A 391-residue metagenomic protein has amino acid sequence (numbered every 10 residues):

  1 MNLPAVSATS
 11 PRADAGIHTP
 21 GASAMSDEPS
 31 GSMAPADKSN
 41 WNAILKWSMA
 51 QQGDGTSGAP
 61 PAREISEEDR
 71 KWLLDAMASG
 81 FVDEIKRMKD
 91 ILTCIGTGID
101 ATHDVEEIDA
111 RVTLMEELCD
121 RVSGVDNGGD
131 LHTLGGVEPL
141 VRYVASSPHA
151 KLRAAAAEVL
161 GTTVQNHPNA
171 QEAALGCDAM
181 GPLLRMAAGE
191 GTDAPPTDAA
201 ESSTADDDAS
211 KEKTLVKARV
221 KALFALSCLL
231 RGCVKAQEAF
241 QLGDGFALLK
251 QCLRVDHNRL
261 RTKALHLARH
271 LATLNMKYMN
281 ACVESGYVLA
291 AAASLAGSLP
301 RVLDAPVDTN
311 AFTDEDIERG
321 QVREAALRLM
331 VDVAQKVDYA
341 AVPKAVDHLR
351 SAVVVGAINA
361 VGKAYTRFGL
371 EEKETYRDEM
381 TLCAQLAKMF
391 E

Functional and structural regions predicted by a protein language model:
M1-T93, T97: Intrinsically disordered, serine/threonine- and proline-rich low-complexity regions of large eukaryotic regulatory
H18, P29, A34-G53, G58-D69 (+8 more regions): Alpha-helical solenoid repeats of the armadillo/HEAT superfamily in eukaryotic scaffolding/adaptor proteins
I65-E172: Alpha-solenoid helical-repeat scaffolds
S79-D83, N127-L134, A170-C177, A236-G243 (+3 more regions): Short, hydrophobic/charged alpha-helical patches characteristic of ARM/HEAT alpha-solenoid repeats and analogous
D90-C94, P139-R142, M180-A187, L248-Q251 (+3 more regions): Buried hydrophobic core positions in alpha-solenoid tandem helical repeats
E117, N127, P139, V159 (+5 more regions): Short, hydrophobic/aromatic alpha-helical segments in well-folded domains
S123, T133, R142, S146 (+7 more regions): Ordered, helix-dominated protein-protein interaction surfaces in large eukaryotic regulatory proteins
P139-V141, N166-N169, G176-L184, V216 (+2 more regions): Long all-alpha helical scaffold domains
